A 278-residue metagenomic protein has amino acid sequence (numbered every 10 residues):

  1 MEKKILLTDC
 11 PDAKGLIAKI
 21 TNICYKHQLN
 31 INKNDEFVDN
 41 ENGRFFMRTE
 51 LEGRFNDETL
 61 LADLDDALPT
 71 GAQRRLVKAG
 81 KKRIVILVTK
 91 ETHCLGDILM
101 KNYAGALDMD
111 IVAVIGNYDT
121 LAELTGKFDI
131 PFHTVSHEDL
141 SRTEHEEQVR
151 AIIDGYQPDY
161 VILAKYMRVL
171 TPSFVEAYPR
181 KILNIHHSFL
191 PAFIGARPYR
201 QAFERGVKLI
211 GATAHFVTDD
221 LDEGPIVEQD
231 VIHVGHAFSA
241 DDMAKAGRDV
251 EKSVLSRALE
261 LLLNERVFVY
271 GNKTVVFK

Functional and structural regions predicted by a protein language model:
M1-R83: A conserved regulatory-domain signal marking ACT and ACT-like small-molecule sensing domains and adjacent regulatory
D9, V85-L87, I115: Short hydrophobic segments within beta-strands
N30, D110, P131-H133, K181: Conserved beta-strand segments of alpha/beta enzyme cores
K81-K101: Short, low-order "capping/linker" segments at domain edges
N102-D110: A short alpha->loop->secondary-structure connector
M109-T120: Short internal beta-strands
Y118, S141, H145, Y156-K278: Donor/substrate-binding cores of folate-linked one-carbon enzymes
G126, I130-Y156: Adenosine-nucleotide cofactor-binding segment
